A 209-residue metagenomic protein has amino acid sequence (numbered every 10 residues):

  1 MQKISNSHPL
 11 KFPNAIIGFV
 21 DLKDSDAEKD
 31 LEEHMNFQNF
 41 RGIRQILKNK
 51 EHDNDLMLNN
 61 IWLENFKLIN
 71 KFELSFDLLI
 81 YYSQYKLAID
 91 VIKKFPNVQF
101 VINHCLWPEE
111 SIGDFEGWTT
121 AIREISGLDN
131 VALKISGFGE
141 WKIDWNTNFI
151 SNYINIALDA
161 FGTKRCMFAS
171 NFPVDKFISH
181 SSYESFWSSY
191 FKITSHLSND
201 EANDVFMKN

Functional and structural regions predicted by a protein language model:
M1-F12, F95-I102, N152-F161, Y183-I193: Short, electropositive alpha-helical surface patch
M1-S83, D90, K134-W141: Active-site gating/metal-coordination segments in enzymes
N36-K50, V98-Q99, D129-A132, S182-Y190: Active-site gating loops and adjacent loop-to-helix segments of metal-dependent hydrolytic enzymes
D55-M167, K176: Catalytic pocket-lining loop regions of alpha/beta-barrel enzymes, especially the amidohydrolase/enolase/GH5 lineages
I156, F161-M167, I178-N209: Mid-to-C-terminal alpha-helical segments outside catalytic/metal-binding sites
N171: Active-site glycine-centered loops adjacent to acidic/histidine catalytic or metal-binding residues that shape
